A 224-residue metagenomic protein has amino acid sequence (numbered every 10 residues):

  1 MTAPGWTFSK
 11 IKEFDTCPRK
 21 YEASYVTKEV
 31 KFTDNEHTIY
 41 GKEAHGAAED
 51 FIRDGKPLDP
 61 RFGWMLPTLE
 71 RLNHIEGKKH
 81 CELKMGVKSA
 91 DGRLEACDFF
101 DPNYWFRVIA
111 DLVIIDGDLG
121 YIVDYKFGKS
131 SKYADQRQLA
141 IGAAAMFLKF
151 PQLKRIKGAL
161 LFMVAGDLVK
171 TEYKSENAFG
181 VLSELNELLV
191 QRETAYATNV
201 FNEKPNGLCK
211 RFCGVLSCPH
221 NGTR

Functional and structural regions predicted by a protein language model:
M1-R224: RecB-family 4Fe-4S metal-dependent nuclease core
